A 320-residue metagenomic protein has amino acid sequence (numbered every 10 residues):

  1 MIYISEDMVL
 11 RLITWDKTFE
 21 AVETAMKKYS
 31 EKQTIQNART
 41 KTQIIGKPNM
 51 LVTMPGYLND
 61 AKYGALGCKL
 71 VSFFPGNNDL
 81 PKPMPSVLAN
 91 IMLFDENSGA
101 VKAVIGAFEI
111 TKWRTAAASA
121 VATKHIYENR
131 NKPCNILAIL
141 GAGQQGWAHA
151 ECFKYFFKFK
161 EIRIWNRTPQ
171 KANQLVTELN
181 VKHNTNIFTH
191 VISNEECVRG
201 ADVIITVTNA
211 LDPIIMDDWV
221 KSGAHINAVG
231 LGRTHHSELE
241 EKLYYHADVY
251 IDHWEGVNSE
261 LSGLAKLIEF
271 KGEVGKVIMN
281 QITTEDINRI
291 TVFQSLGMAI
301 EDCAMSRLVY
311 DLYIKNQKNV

Functional and structural regions predicted by a protein language model:
M1-K112, A120, A299-C303, Y310: N-terminal ligand-binding/catalytic initiation module
M8, H235-V320: Adenosine-phosphate binding glycine-rich loop
Y127-I136, K158, K221-S222: Short helix-loop-beta connector
L137-A138, T291: Conserved beta-strand elements of the Class I
G141-G143: Glycine-rich Rossmann-fold phosphate-binding loop(s) that bind the pyrophosphate of adenine dinucleotide cofactors
G146-W147: N-terminal Rossmann-fold NAD(P) dinucleotide-binding loop
Y155-K182: NAD(P)-binding Rossmann-fold cofactor-contacting core
N184-L264: Rossmann-like adenosine-cofactor binding region
